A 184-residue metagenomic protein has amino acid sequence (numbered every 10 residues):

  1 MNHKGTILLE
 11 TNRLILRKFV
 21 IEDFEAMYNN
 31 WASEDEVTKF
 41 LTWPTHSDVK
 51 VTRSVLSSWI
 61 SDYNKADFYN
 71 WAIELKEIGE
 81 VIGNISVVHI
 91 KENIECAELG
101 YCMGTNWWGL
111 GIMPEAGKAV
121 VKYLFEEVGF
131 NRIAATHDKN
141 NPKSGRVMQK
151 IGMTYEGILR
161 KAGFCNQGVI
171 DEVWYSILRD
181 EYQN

Functional and structural regions predicted by a protein language model:
M1-A26, N30-E36, N70-N184: Acyl-donor (CoA/ACP) binding surface of acyl/acetyltransferases
W31, L41, Y63-N64: Hydrophobic residues in alpha-helical segments
V37-S58: Conserved GNAT-fold acetyl-CoA-binding loop/helix
P44-D48, Y69, N140: Short, conserved alpha-helical segments within structured domains
D48-K50, Y63, Q167, Y182: A short hydrophobic/aromatic micro-motif that marks alpha-helical segments and, especially, helix-coil
W59-A72: A short helix-loop-beta-strand connector motif used in the catalytic cores of GNAT acetyltransferases and, in some
